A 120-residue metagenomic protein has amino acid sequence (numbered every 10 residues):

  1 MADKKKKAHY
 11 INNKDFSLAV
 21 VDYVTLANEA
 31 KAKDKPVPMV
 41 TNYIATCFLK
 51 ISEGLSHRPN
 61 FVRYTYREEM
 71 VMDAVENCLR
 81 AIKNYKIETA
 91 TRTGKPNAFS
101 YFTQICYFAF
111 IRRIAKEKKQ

Functional and structural regions predicted by a protein language model:
M1-E69: Extreme N-terminal regulatory/targeting segments of RNA polymerase sigma factors
T46, K50, G54, E68-N77 (+1 more regions): Structural recognition of an alpha-helix C-terminal capping motif at a helix-to-coil junction
G54, Y107-Q120: Arg/Lys-rich amphipathic alpha helix in sigma70-family domain 2
R58-Y66, L79-I105, K116-K118: Short alpha-helix-to-loop micro-motif enriched in aromatics/charged/Gly
